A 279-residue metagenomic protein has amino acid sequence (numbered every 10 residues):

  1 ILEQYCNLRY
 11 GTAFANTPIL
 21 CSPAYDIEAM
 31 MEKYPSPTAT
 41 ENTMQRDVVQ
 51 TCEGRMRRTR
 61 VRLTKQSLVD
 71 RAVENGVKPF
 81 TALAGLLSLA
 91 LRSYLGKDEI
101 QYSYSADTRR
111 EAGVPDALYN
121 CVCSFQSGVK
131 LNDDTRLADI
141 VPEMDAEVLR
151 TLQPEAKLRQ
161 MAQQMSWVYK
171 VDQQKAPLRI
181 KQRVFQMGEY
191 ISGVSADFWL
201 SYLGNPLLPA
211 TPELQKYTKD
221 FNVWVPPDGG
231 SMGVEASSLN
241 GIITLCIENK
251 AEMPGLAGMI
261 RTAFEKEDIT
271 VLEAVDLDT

Functional and structural regions predicted by a protein language model:
I1-D70, K266-T279: Non-catalytic, low-complexity flexible loops and terminal extensions
E3-N7, Q66, D70-V73, T81-S93 (+4 more regions): A broad, structural surface signal
L8, T51, V73, S201-L203 (+1 more regions): Generic detector of intrinsically disordered, low-complexity, polar/charged segments
A13-T17, S22-Y34, T81-R92, L200-T211: Charged, low-complexity, helix/coiled-coil-prone segments
A15-S22, Q66-L83, M187-S201: Short, charge-rich amphipathic segments
D26, V61-T64, K78, R136 (+2 more regions): Helix N-cap and loop-to-helix transition residues
R46-R109, G241-T244: Gly/Ser/Thr-rich phosphate-binding loops and adjoining beta-strand/alpha-helix segments that form adenosine-phosphate
L91-T279: Acyl-thioester-dependent acyl-group transfer interface
